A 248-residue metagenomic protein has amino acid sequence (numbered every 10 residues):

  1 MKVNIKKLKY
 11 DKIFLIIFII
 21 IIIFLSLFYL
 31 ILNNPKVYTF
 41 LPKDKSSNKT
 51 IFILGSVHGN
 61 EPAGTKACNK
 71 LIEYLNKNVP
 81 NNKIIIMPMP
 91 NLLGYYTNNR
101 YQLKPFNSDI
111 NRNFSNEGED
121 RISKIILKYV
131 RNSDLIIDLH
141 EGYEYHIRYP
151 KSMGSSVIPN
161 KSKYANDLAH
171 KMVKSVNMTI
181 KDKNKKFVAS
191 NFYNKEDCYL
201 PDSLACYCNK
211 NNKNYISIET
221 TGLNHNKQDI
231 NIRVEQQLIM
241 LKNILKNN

Functional and structural regions predicted by a protein language model:
K2-N248: Structured catalytic-domain cores with a bias toward divalent-metal coordination
